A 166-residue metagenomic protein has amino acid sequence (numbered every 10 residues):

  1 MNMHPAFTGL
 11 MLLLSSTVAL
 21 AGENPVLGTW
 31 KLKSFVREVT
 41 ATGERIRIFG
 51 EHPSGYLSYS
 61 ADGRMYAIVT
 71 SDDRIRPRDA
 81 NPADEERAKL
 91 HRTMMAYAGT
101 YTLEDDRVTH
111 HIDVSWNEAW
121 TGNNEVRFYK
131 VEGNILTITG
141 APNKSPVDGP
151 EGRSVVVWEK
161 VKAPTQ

Functional and structural regions predicted by a protein language model:
M1-L10: Bacterial N-terminal signal peptides that target proteins for export
A19-Q166: Lipid interaction determinants
